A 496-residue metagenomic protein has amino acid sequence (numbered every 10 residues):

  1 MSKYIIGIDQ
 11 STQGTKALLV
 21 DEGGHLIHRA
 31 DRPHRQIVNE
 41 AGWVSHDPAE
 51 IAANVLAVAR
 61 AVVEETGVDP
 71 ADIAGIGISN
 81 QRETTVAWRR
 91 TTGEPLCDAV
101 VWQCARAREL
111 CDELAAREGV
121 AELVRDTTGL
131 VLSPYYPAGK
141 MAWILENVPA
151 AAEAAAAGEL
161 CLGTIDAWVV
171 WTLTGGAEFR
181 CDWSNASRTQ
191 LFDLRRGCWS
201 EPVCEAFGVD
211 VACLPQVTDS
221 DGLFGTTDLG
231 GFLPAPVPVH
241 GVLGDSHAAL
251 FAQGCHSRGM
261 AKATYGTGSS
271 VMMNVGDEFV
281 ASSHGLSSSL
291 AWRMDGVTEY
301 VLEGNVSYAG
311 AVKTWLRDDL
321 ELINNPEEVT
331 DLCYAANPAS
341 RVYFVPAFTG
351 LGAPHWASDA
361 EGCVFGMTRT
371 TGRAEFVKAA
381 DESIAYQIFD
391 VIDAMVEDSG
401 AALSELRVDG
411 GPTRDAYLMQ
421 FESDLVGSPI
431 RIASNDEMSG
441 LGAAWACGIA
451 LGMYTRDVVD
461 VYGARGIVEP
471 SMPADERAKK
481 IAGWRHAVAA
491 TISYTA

Functional and structural regions predicted by a protein language model:
M1-C97, D126, L233-G241, R258 (+4 more regions): N-terminal glycine/serine-rich phosphate-binding loop of ATP-dependent small-molecule kinases, especially carbohydrate
I6-I8, R108, A115-F179, Q190-E201 (+2 more regions): Active-site core segments that coordinate phosphate-bearing ligands/cofactors across diverse enzyme families
R32-H34, D219, W292, P470: Active-site donor-binding loop signature of nucleotide-sugar glycosyltransferases
E64-V101, T128-P137, V170-D193, T218 (+1 more regions): Short beta-strand-loop/turn "lid" adjacent to the catalytic site in phosphate-handling enzymes
V68-A71, A212, A401: Structured loop/turn residues at beta-strand edges in well-structured enzyme cores
C104: Carbohydrate-associated surface elements
